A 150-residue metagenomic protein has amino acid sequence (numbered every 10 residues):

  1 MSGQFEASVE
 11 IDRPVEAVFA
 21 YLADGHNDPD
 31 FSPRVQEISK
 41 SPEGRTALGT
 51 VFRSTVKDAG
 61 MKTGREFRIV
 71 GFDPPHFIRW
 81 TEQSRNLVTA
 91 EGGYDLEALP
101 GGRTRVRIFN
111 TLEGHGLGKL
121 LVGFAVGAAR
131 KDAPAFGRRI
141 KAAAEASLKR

Functional and structural regions predicted by a protein language model:
M1-P42, R150: Hydrophobic ligand-binding cavity/cleft-lining segments
S2-E10, V51, G64, F77 (+2 more regions): Intrinsic-disorder/low-complexity, polar/charged segments enriched in Ser/Thr/Lys/Arg/Asp/Glu/Gln
I11, S84-N86, P100: Short loop/turn positions at the edges of beta-strands in beta-sheet-rich folds
V15-E16, E43-T46, V70-P75, D95-R105: A short, structured loop/turn motif at beta-sheet edges
A17-L22, D28, F52, I69 (+4 more regions): Hydrophobic pocket/interface hotspot
S39-R85, E91, A135-R150: Glycine-rich portal/gate segments that line the openings of hydrophobic small-molecule binding cavities
Q83-V88, F109-H115: Short, solvent-exposed aromatic-acidic interface loops
R105, T111-R150: A conserved amphipathic terminal alpha-helix motif
